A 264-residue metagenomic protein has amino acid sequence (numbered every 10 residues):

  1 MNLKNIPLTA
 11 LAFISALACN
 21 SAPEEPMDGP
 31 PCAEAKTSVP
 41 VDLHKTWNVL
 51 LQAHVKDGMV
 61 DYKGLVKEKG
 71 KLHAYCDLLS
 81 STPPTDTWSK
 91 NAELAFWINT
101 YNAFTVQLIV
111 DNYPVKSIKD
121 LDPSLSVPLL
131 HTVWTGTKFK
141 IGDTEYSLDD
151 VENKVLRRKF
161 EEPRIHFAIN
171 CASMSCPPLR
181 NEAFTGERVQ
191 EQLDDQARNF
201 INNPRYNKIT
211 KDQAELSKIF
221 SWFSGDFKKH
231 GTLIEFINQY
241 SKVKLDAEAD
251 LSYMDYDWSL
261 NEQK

Functional and structural regions predicted by a protein language model:
M1-P7: Bacterial N-terminal signal peptides that target proteins for export
L17-A18: C-terminal motif of bacterial Sec signal peptides marking the signal peptidase cleavage site
S21-A22: Mixed-charge, low-complexity segments
E25-T85, A92-F96, V106-K264: Interaction/scaffold regions that mediate signaling and macromolecular assembly across diverse proteins
